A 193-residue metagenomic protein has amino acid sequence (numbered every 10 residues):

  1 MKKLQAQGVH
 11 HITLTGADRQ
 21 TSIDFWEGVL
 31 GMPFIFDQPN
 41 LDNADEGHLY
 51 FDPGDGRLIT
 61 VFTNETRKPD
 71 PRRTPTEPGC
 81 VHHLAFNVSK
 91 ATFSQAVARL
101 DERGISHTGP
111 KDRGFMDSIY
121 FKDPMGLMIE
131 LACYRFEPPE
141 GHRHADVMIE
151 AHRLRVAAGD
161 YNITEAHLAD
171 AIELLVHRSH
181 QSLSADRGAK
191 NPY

Functional and structural regions predicted by a protein language model:
M1-L4: A detector for short, charged/polar N-terminal pre-domain segments
Q7, A17-T21, T66, E77-G79 (+3 more regions): Vicinal oxygen chelate
T15-I59: Core segments of cupin and vicinal oxygen chelate
D45, R67-R72: A short, acidic/glycine-rich surface segment
L58-V61, E130-L131: Short glycine-/small-residue motifs
D70-T74, E140-R143: A short, polar/proline- and glycine-enriched secondary-structure boundary/capping micro-motif
H144-L154: Low-complexity, intrinsically disordered terminal/linker segments enriched in charged and Gly/Pro repeats
